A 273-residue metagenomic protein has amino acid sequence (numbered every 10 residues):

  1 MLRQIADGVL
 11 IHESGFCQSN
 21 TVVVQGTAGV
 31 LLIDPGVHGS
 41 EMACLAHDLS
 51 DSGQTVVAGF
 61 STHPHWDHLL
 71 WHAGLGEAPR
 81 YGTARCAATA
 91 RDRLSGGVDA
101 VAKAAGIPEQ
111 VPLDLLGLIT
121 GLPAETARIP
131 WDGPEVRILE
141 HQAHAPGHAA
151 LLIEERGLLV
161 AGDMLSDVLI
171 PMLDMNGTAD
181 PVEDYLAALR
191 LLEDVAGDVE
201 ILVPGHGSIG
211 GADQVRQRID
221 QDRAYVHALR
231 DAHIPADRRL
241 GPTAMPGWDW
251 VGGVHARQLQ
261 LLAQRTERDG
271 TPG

Functional and structural regions predicted by a protein language model:
M1-H47, D51, A150-G162: Conserved beta-strand hairpin/beta-sheet module of binuclear metal-dependent hydrolase folds, prominently
R3-V9, I107-P112, W131-V136: Short Pro/Gly-enriched beta-strand edge/turn motifs at strand-loop
H12-E13, I119-T120, E140-Q142: Short Gly/Pro-enriched turn/cap motifs at secondary-structure boundaries
A28, G53-V56, E77, E155 (+1 more regions): A general structural motif
V30-L31, V37-H38, E135-Q142, P146-R218: Metallo-beta-lactamase
A43, H47-R128, A224-A228: Active-site HxH/HxHxD metal-binding segment of metal-dependent hydrolases
E193-I201, S208-G273: Accessory terminal helices/loops
